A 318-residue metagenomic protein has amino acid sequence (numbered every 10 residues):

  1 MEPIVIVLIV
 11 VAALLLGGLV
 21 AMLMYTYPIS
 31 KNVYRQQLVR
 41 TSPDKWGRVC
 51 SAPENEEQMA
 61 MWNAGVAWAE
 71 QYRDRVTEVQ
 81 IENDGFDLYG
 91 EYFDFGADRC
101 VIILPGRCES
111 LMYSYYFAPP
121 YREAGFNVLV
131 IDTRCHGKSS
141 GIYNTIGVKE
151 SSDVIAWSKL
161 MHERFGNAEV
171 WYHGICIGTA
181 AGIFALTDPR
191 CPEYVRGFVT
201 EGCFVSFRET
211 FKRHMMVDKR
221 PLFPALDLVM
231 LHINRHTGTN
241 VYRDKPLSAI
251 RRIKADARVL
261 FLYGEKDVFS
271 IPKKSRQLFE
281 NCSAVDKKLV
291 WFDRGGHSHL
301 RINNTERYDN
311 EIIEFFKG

Functional and structural regions predicted by a protein language model:
A12-I81: An N-terminal hydrophobic leader/cap segment in hydrolases
A118-S140: Conserved alpha/beta-hydrolase
H136-E169: Catalytic nucleophile-loop/oxyanion-hole region of alpha/beta-hydrolase and closely related hydrolase-like folds
F184-V241: Hydrolase active-site cap/lid region
Y242, V268-K274: Conserved alpha/beta-hydrolase "acid-adjacent" motif
I253-D256, F261-Y263, D267: Short beta-strand/loop motif that positions the catalytic acidic residue of the alpha/beta-hydrolase fold
E265-S270, S298-H299: Acidic catalytic loop of the alpha/beta-hydrolase fold
G295-E306: Catalytic histidine-centered segment of alpha/beta-hydrolase-like enzymes
